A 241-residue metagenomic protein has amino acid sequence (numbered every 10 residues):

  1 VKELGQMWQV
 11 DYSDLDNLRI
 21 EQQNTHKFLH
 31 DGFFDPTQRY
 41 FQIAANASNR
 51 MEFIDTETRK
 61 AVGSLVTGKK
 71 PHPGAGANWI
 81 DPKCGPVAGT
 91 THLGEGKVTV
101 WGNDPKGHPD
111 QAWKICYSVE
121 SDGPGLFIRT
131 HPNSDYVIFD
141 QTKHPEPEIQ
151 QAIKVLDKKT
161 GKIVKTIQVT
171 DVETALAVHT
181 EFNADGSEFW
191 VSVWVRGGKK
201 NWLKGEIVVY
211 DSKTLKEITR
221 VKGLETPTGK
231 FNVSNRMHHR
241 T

Functional and structural regions predicted by a protein language model:
V1-T241: Predominantly soluble domains enriched in secretory-pathway, periplasmic, or organellar proteins
